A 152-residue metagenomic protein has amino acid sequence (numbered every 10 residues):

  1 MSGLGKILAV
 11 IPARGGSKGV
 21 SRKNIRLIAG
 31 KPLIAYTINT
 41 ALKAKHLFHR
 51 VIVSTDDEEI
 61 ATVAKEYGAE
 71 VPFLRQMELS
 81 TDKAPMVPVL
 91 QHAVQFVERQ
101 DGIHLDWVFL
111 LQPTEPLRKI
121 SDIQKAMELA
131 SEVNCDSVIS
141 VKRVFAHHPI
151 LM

Functional and structural regions predicted by a protein language model:
G3-S54: N-terminal glycine-rich phosphate-binding loop and ensuing alpha1 helix
A9, V53, L110, S137-S140: Structural beta-sheet core signal
A35-I38, L42, Q91, M127 (+1 more regions): A structural alpha-helix within SAM-dependent methyltransferase catalytic domains
F48, I103-L105, N134-C135: Short, high-confidence coil segments that cap the C-terminus of an alpha-helix and link into the following beta-strand
I52, E58-F109, L117-R118, K125: Short phosphate-binding loop-to-helix
M86-P88, V97, K119-A146: Conserved donor-nucleotide/metal-binding helix-loop-beta segment in metal-dependent transferases, i.e., the alpha-helix
H147-M152: Short, glycine-/small-residue-rich phosphate/pyrophosphate-handling segment
